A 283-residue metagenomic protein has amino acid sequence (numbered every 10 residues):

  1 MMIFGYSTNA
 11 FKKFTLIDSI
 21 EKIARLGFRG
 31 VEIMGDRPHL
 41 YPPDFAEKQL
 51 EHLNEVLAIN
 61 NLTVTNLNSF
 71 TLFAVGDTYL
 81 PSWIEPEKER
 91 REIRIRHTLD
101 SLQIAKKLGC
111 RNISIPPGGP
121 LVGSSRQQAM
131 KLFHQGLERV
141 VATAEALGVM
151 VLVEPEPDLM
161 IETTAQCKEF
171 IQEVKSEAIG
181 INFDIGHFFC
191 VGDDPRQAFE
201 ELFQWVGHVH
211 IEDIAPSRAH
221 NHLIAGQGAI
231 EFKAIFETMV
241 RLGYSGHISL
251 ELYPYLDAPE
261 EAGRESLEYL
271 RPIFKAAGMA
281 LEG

Functional and structural regions predicted by a protein language model:
M1-G5, K12-G27, N54-A58, G109 (+2 more regions): Histidine-acidic metal/acid-base catalytic patches
A10-K12, G35-R37, F70-F73, P117-L121 (+4 more regions): Active-site-proximal loop/turn and secondary-structure-junction residues that shape catalytic pockets, frequently
I17-D18, I59-N60, A74-G180, C190 (+2 more regions): Active-site acidic/histidine proton-transfer and metal-coordination neighborhood in alpha/beta enzyme cores
R29-M34, T65-F70, I115, F203-A215: Non-cysteine beta-strand/loop elements that form the S-adenosyl-L-methionine
E32-I33, V64-S69, C110-P117, V151-E154 (+1 more regions): Short beta-strand segments at enzyme active-site cores
M34-L57, P117-L121: Glycine-rich, proline-tolerant flexible connector loops at the mouths of alpha/beta enzymes
L40, P81-K88, N221-G226: Short glycine-enriched, charge-decorated loop/helix-capping segments at active-site entrances that position
P42-L50, G76, R126, P259-E260: Metal-dependent catalytic neighborhoods of phosphoester/phosphodiester hydrolases
